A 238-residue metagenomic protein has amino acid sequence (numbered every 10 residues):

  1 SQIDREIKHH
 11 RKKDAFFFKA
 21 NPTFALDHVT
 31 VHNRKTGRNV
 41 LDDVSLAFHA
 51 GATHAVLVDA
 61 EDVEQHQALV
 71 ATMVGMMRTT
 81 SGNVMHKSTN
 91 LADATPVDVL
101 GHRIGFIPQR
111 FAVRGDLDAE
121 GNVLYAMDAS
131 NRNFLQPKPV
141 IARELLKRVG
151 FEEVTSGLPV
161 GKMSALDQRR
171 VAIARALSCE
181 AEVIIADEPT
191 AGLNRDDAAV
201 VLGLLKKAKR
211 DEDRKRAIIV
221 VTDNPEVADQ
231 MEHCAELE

Functional and structural regions predicted by a protein language model:
V74: Helix-to-loop junction immediately C-terminal to a conserved catalytic motif
G82-A92: Conserved ABC transporter NBD signature motif
N90-G105: ABC ATPase NBD coupling module
R110, L117-A129: Q-loop/switch helix immediately C-terminal to the Walker
P137-T155: Conserved ABC ATPase "signature" region
P159-D167: Conserved ABC ATPase signature
A176-L177: ABC ATPase C-loop
I184-E188: Catalytic Walker B motif of ABC-type/P-loop ATPase nucleotide-binding domains
